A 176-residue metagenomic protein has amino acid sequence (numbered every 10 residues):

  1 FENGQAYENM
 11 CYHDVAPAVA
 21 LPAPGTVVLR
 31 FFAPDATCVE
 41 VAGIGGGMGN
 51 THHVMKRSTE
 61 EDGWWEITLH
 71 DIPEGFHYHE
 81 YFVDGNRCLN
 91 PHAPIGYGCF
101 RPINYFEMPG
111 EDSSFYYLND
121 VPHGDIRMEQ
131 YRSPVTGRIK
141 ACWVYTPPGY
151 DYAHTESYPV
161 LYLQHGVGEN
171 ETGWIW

Functional and structural regions predicted by a protein language model:
F1-A33, P109-D120: Non-catalytic, glycine-rich low-complexity segments
A20-P22, V28-E74, D84-E111, T146: Aromatic-rich carbohydrate-binding modules that target alpha-glucans
D35, R132-V135, P148, G166-G168: Short, flexible loop/turn elements at secondary-structure junctions
W64, V121-E129: Short, hydrophobic/aromatic-rich segments at coil-to-beta transitions
H70-I72, P134, T155: Hydrophobic loop/turn residues within beta-sheet-rich immunoglobulin-like superfamily modules
T136-A153: A short loop-to-beta-strand scaffold at the N-terminal edge of the catalytic core in hydrolase folds
Y150-W176: Short substrate-entry loop that stabilizes the transition state in hydrolases
